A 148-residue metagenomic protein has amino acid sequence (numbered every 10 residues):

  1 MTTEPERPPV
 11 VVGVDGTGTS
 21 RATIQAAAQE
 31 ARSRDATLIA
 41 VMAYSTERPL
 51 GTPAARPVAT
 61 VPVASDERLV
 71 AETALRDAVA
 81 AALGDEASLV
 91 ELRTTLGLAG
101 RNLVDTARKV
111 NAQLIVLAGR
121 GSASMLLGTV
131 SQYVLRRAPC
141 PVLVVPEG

Functional and structural regions predicted by a protein language model:
M1-E6, T19, A80-I115: Structural beta-alpha unit
T2-A59: Small/aliphatic-rich secondary-structure junction motif
I39-V41, E91-T95, L143: General small-molecule cofactor/ligand-binding pocket signal
M42, A118-R120, P146-E147: Short secondary-structure boundary segments
A55-A59, K109-N111, Y133: Short, hinge-like loop/turn segments at secondary-structure boundaries
V58-A74: A short acidic, glycine-rich active-site loop that binds or catalyzes chemistry on phosphate/adenosine moieties
L114-Y133: Glycine-rich, Arg-bearing micro-motifs that act as flexible, cationic patches
